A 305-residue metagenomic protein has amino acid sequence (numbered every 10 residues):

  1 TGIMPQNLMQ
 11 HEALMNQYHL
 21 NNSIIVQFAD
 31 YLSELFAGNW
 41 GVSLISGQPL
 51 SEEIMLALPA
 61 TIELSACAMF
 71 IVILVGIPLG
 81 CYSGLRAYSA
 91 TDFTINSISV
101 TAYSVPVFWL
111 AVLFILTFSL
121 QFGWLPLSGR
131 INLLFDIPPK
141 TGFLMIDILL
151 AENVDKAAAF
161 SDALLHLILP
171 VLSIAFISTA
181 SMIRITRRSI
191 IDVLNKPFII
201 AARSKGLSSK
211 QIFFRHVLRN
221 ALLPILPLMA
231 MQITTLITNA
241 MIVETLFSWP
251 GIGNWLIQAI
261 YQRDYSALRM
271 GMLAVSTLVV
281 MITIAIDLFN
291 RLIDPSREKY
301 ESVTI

Functional and structural regions predicted by a protein language model:
T1-A29, F118-A157: Hydrophobic alpha-helical transmembrane segments of membrane transport/permease proteins and related membrane-embedded
Q10, L14, I24-W40, L50 (+10 more regions): Hydrophobic alpha-helical segments of integral membrane proteins, encompassing both true transmembrane helices
N21-I77, I305: An internal, D/E-rich "acidic patch" concept
L58-P59, E63-T91, P139-I305: Alpha-helical transmembrane segments of integral membrane proteins, especially multi-pass inner/plasma-membrane
L79-F114: Cytoplasmic-entry segments and transmembrane alpha-helices of multi-pass inner-membrane transporters
A102-W124, M229-I233: Hydrophobic alpha-helical membrane-insertion segments
